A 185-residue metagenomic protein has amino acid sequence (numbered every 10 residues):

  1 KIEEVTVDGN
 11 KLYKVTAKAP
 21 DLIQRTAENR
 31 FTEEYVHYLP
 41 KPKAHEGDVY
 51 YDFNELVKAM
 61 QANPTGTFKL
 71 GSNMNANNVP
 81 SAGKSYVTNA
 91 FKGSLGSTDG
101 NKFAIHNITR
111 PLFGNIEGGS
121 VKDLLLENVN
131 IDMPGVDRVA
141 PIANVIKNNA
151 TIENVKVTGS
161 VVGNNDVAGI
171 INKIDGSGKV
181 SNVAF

Functional and structural regions predicted by a protein language model:
K1-F185: Surface-exposed repetitive/solenoidal architectures
